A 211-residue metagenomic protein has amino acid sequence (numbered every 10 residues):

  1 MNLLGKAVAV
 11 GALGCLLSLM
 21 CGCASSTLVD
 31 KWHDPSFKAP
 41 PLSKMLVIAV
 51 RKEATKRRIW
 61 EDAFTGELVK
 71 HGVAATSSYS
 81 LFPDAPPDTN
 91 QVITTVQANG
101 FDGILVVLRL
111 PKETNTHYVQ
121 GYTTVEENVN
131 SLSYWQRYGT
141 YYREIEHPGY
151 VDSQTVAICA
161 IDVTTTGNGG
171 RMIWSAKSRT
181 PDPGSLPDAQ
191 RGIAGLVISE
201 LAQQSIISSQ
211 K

Functional and structural regions predicted by a protein language model:
M1-A12: Bacterial N-terminal signal peptides that target proteins for export
V10-M20: Bacterial N-terminal signal peptides
G22-D84, Q91-F101, I206-K211: A structural "domain/chain start" motif
C23-S43, K52, G139-K211: C-terminal/domain-edge helix-coil "capping" segments
K52-T55, L81-P83, L110-N115, T180-P183: Solvent-exposed loop/turn segments at secondary-structure junctions within structured extracellular/periplasmic domains
K56-R58, N115-Y118, M172: Generic domain-boundary/flexible-linker signal
A85-P86, Q190: A conditional alpha-helix N-cap/helix-loop micro-motif detector
T89-D162: Surface-exposed short loop/turn segments
